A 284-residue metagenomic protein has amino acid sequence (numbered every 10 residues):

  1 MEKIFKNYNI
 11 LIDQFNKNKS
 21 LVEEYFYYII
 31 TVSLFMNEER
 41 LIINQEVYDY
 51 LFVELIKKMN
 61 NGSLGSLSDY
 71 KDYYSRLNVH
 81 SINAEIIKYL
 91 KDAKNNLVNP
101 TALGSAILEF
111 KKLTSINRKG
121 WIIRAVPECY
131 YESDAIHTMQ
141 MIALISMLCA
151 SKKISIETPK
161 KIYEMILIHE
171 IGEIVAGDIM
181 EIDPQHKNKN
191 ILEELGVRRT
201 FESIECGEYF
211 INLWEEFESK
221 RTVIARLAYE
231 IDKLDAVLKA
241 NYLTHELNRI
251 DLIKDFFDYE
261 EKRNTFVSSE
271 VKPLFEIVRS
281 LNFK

Functional and structural regions predicted by a protein language model:
M1-K284: Alpha-helical, largely C-terminal catalytic domains that coordinate divalent metal ions via clustered Asp/Glu/His
